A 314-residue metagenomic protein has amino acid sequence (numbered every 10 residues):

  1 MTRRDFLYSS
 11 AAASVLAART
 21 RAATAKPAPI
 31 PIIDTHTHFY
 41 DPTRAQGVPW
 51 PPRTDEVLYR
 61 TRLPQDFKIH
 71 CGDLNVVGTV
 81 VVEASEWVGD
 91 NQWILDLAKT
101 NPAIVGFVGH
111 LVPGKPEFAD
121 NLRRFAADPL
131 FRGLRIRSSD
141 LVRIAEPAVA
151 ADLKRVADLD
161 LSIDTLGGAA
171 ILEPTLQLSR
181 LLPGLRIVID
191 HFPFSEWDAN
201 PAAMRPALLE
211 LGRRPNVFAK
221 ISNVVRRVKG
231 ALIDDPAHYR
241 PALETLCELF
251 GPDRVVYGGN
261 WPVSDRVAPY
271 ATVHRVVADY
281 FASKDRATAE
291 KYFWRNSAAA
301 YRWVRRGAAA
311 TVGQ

Functional and structural regions predicted by a protein language model:
R3-A18, I30-T35, R60-G78, T245 (+2 more regions): Mid-to-C-terminal alpha-helical segments outside catalytic/metal-binding sites
A18-A25: Boundary at the C-terminal end of the N-terminal hydrophobic targeting segment
K26-L159, T165, A202, L211 (+1 more regions): Mid-domain alpha/beta scaffold segments of enzyme catalytic cores
T37, A84, F192, N260-W261: Active-site metal-binding loops of divalent metal-dependent hydrolases
V80-E83, G109, K220, V256-G258 (+1 more regions): Short beta-strand segments
E86-W87, P113-P116, D140-I144, F194-W197 (+2 more regions): Short, small-residue-enriched loops and turns at beta-alpha junctions that line or gate enzyme active sites
G89-A103, A242, Y270-Y280: Short, electropositive alpha-helical surface patch
R143-V256, R305-G313: Catalytic pocket-lining loop regions of alpha/beta-barrel enzymes, especially the amidohydrolase/enolase/GH5 lineages
